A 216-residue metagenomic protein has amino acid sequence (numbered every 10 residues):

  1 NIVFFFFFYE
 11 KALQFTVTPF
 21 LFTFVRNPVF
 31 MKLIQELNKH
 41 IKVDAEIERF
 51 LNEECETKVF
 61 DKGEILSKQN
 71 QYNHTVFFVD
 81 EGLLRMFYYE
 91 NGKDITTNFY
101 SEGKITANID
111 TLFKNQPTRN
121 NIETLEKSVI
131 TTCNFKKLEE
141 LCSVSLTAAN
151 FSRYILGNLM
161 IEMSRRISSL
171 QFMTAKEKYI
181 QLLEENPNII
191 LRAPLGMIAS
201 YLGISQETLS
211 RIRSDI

Functional and structural regions predicted by a protein language model:
K11-L13, V17-F20: Targeting/processing segments of secretory and organellar proteins
V25-E56: Cyclic nucleotide-binding regulatory module and flanking cytosolic helices
E56, L83-Y88, I105, V129-I130: Short beta-strand segments in beta-sandwich/barrel cores
L66-Q71: Short phosphate-coordinating micro-motif centered on Lys-Gly-acidic
H74, F78-R85, E102-G103: Glycine- and acidic-residue-biased ligand/ion/polar-headgroup-sensing regions
T96-R153: Cyclic-nucleotide recognition modules
L159-S168: Short, Lys/Arg-enriched N-terminal segment that forms or immediately precedes the first helix of a structured domain
M173-I216: Phosphate-/nucleic-acid-contacting segments
